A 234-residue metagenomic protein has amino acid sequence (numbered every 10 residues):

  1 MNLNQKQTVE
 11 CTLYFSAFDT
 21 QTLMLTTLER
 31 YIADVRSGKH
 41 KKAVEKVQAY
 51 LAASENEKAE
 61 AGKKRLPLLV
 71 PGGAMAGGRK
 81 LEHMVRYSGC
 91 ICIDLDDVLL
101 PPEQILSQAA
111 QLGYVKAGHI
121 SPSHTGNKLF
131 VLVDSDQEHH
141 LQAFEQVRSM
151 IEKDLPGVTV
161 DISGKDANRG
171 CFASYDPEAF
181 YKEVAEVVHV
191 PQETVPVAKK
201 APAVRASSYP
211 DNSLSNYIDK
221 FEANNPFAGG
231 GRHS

Functional and structural regions predicted by a protein language model:
L3-Q5, V9, D19, T26 (+5 more regions): Modules that initiate DNA replication and primer synthesis
M24, L28-Y31: Low-complexity, serine/threonine/proline-enriched polar segments
R36, L155-P202: Catalytic "initiation/cleavage/transfer" segments centered on a nucleophilic residue and adjacent nucleic-acid-engaging
N56-K63: Basic Lys/Arg-rich amphipathic helical interaction modules
L66-K80, A110-A117: Short amphipathic beta-strand starts and helix->beta connectors
P71-A74, Y175, S234: Short, hydrophobic/amphipathic alpha-helical patches that form generic packing surfaces within helical domains
A117-S123, D161-D166: Short beta-strand
